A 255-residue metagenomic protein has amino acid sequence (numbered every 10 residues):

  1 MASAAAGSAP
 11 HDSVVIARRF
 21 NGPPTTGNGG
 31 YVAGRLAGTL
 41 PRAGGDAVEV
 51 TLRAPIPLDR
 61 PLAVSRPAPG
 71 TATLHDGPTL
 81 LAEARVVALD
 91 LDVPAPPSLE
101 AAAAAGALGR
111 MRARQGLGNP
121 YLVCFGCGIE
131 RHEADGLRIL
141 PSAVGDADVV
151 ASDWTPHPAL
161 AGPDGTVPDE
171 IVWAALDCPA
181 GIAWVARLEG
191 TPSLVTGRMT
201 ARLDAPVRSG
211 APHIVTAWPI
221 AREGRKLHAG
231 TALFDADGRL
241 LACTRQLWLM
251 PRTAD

Functional and structural regions predicted by a protein language model:
M1-P24, A33-R35: Short, Lys/Arg-rich amphipathic segments at extreme N-termini
M1-S13, T71-L74, T79-T166: Non-catalytic linker/capping segments at the edges of enzyme domains
A9-S13, A47, D146-A151, I171 (+3 more regions): Intrinsic-disorder/low-complexity, polar/charged segments enriched in Ser/Thr/Lys/Arg/Asp/Glu/Gln
F20, P24, V32-A63, P67-A68 (+1 more regions): Hydrophobic beta-strand-centered segment that forms part of the acyl-chain substrate-binding groove
E49, T71-H75, G230-A232: Residue-level detector of beta-strand face positions
L137-D204: A mid-sequence, solvent-exposed acidic-amphipathic segment
L194-D255: Accessory, usually C-terminal, subdomains that scaffold auxiliary metal cofactors
